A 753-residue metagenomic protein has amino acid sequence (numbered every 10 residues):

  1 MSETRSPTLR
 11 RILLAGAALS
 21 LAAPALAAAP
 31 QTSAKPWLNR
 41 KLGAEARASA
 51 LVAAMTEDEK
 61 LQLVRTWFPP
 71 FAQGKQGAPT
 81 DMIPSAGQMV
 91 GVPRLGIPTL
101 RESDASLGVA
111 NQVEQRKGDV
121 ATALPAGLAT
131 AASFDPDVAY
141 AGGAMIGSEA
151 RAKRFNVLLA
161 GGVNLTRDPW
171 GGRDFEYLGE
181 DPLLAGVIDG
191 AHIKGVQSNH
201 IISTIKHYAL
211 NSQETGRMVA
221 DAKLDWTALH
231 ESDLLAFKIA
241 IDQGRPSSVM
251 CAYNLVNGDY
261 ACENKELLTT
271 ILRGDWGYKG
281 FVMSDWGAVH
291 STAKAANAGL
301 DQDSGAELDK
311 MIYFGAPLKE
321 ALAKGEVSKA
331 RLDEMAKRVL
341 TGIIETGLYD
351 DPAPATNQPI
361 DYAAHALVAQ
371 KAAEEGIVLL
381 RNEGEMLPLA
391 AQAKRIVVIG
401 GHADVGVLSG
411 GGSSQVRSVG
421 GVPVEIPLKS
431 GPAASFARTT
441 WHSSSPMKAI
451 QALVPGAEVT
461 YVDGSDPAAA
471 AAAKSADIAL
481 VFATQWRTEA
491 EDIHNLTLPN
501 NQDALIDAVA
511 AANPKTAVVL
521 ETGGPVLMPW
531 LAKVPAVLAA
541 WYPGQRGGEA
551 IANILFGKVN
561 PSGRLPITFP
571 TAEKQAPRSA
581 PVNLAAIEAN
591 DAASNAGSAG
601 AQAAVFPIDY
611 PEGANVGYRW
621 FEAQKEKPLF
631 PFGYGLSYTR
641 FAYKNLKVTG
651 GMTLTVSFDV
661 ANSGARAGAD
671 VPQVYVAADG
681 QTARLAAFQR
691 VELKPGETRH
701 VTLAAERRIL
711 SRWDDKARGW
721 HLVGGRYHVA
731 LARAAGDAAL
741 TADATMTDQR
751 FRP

Functional and structural regions predicted by a protein language model:
S2-E3, A28-W713, G719-A735, R752: Glycoside hydrolase catalytic-domain context in secreted enzymes
T4-L26: Gram-negative bacterial Sec-dependent N-terminal signal peptides
A738-P753: Short beta-strand elements
